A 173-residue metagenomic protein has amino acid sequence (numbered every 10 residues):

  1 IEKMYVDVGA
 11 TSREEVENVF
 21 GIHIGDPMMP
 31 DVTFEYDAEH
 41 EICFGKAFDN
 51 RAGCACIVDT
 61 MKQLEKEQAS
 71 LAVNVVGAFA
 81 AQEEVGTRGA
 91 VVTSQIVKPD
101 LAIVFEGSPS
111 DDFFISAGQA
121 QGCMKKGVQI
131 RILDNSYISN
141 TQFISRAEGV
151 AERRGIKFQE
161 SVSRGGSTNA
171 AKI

Functional and structural regions predicted by a protein language model:
I1-K172: N-terminal hydrophobic/helix-forming segments and targeting peptides
